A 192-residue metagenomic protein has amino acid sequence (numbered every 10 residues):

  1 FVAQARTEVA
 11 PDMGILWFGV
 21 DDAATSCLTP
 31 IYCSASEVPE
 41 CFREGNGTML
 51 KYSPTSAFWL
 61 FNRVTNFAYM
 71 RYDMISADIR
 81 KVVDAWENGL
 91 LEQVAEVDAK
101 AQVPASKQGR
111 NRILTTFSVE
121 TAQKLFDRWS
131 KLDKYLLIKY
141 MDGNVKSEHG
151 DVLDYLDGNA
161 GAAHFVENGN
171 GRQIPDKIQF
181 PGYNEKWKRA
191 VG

Functional and structural regions predicted by a protein language model:
F1-G192: C-terminus-biased signal that marks the final domain/tail of proteins
